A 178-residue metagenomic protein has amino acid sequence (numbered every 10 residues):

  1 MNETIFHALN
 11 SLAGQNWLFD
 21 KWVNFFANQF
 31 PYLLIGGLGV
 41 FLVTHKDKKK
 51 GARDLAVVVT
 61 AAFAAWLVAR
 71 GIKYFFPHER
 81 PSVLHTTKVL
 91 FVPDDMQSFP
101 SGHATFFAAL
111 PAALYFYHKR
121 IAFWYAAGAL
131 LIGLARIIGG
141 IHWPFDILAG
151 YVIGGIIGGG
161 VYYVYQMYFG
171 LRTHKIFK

Functional and structural regions predicted by a protein language model:
M1-L34, A69-M96, I176-K178: N-terminal transmembrane-helix/juxtamembrane module of multi-pass inner/ER membrane proteins
L12, N16, H45-K49, Y74-V83 (+3 more regions): Membrane-interface elements of multi-pass transporters and channels
L18, K49-D54, H118-W124: Membrane-helix interface segments
Q29, L33, V58-W66, R70 (+2 more regions): Alpha-helical transmembrane spans of integral membrane proteins, capturing the lipid-embedded, hydrophobic core of TM
G36-V68: Interfacial segments of alpha-helical transmembrane regions
G39, A64, V68, I72 (+3 more regions): Alpha-helical membrane-inserting segments
V59-K73, F123-R136: Small-polar-interrupted transmembrane alpha-helices in polytopic inner-membrane proteins
F91-K178: Membrane-embedded catalytic cores of phosphoryl/pyrophosphoryl-handling enzymes
